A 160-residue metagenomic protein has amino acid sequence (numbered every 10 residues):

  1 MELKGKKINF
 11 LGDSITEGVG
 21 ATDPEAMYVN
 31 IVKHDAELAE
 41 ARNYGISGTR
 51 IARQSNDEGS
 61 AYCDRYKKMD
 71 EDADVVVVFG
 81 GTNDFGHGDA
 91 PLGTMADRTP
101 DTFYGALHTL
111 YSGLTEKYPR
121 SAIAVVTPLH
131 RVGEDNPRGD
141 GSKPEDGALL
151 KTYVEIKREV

Functional and structural regions predicted by a protein language model:
E2-L3, D70-E71, E116-Y118: Short, conserved loop/helix-junction motifs that constitute active-site signature segments in enzyme catalytic cores
K7-N9, I15-G105, K151: Conserved SGNH/GDSL esterase-like catalytic core that processes O-acyl groups on lipids and polysaccharides
L11-G12, V126: Short hydrophobic segments within beta-strands
L38, Y118-A122: A short helix->loop->beta-strand "cap" motif at the edges of active sites that frequently abuts
V77-F79, A122-V125: Conserved, well-ordered alpha-helix/loop/beta-strand core segments that scaffold catalytic motifs
T82-D84, L129-V132: Active-site-proximal loop/turn and secondary-structure-junction residues that shape catalytic pockets, frequently
L107-Y111, V154: Generic structural signal for well-ordered alpha-helices, preferentially at hydrophobic/aromatic core positions
R131-V160: Substrate-gating cap/lid alpha-helix
